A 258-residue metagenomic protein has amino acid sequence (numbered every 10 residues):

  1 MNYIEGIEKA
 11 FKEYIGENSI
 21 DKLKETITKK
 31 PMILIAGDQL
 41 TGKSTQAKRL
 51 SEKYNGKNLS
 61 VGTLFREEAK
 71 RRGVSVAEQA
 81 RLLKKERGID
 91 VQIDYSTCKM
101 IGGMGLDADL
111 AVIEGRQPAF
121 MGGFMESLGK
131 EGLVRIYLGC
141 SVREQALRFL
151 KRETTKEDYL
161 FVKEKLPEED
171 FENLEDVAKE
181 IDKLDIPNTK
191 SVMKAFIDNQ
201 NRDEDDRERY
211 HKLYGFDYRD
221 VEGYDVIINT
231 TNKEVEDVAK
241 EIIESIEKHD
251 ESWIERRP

Functional and structural regions predicted by a protein language model:
N2-L23, I186-M193, I197-P258: NTP-dependent small-molecule kinase module
K22-K30: Phosphate-binding P-loop
I35: Hydrophobic anchor at the beta1->P-loop junction of P-loop NTPases
D38: P-loop (Walker A) phosphate-binding loop of NTP-binding proteins
T41: ATP-binding Walker
S44: Walker A/P-loop
V61-G129, V142-L147, K151-M193, I197 (+1 more regions): ATP-dependent small-molecule kinase phosphotransfer cores that center on conserved nucleotide phosphate-binding segments
